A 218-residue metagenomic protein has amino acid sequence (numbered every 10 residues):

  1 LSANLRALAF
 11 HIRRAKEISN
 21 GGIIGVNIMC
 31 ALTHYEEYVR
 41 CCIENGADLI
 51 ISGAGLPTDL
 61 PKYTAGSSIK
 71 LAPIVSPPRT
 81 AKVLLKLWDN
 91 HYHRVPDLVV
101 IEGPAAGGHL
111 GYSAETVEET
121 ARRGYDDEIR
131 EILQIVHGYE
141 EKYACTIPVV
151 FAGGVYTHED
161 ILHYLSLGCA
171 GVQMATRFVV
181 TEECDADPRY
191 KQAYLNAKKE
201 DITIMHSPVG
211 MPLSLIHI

Functional and structural regions predicted by a protein language model:
L1-K142: Active-site entrance/lid segments in N-terminal catalytic domains of soluble metabolic enzymes
G53, A152-G153: Short His-Asn-centered micro-motif
L56-P57, V155-T157: Gly/Ser/Thr-rich loops at beta-strand to alpha-helix junctions that form or flank small-molecule/cofactor-binding
A106-V150, Y156-I216: Conserved active-site-proximal phosphate/metal-binding subdomains
